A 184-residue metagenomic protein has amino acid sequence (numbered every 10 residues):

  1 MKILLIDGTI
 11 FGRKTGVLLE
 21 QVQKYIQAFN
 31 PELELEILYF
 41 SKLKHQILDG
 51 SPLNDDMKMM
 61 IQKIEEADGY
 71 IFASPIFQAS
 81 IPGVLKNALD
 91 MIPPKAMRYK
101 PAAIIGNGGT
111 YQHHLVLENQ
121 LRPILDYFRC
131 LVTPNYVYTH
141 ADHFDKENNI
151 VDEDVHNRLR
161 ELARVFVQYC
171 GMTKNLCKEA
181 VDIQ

Functional and structural regions predicted by a protein language model:
M1-N87, M91, E153-G171, N175-Q184: N-terminal beta1-alpha1-beta2 submodule of the flavodoxin-like/Rossmannoid cofactor-binding fold
F11-G12, Q78, T110-H113, N148: Alpha-helix N-cap/loop-to-helix initiation residues
L33, Y99-P101: Short acidic capping loops at alpha-helix termini that bridge into adjacent secondary structure
E36-H45, Y127-K146: Mobile beta-alpha loop/short-helix "lid" or hinge segments that flank ligand
P75, P101-I104: Short, proline-centered helix/strand-breaking motifs
P94-R98: Short, conserved loop/helix-junction motifs that constitute active-site signature segments in enzyme catalytic cores
A103-H140: Short, glycine-/small-residue-rich phosphate/pyrophosphate-handling segment
K146-N149, E161: Polytopic transmembrane helical bundles with strong interfacial aromatic enrichment
